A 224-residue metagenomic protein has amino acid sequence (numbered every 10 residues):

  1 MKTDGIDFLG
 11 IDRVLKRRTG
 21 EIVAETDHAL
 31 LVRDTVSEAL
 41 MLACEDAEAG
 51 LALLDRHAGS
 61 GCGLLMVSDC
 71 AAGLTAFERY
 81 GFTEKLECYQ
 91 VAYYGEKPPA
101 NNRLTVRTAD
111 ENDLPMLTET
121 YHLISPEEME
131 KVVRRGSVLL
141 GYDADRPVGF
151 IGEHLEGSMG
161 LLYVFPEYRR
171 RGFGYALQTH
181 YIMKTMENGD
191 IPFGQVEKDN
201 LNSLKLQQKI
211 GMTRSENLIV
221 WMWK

Functional and structural regions predicted by a protein language model:
M1, T105-M116: A short beta-loop-alpha structural element at the N-terminal edge of CoA-dependent acyl/N-acetyltransferase catalytic
M1-L64, D69-L74, T118, L123 (+1 more regions): N-terminal charged segments
D34, E127-E167: A conserved beta-strand-loop-helix scaffold within acyl/acetyltransferase catalytic domains
A47-R56, R170-M183, L201-K209: Conserved acetyl-CoA-binding loop-helix of GNAT-fold acetyltransferases
G59-D69, T185-E197, L218: Conserved GNAT acetyl-CoA-binding A-motif
A71-F82, K198-E216: Conserved active-site alpha-helix within GNAT-family acetyltransferase domains
Y80-L86, A92-D110: Conserved N-terminal entry element of GNAT/NAT acetyltransferase domains
T83-G95, Q195, G211-K224: Conserved catalytic-core motifs of GNAT/GCN5-like acyltransferases
